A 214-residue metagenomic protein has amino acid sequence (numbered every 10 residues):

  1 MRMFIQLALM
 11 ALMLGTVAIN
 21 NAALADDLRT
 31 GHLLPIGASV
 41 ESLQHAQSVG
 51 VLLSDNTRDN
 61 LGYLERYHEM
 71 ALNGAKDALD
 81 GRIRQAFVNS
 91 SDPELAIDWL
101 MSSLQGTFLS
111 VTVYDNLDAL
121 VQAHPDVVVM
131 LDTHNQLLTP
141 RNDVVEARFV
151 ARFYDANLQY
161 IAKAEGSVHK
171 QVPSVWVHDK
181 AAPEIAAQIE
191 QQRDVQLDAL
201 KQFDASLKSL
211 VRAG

Functional and structural regions predicted by a protein language model:
M1-L9: Bacterial N-terminal signal peptides that target proteins for export
L14-A22: C-terminal segment of classical bacterial N-terminal signal peptides
N21-I97, S209-G214: A structural "domain/chain start" motif
A23-L43, N157-G214: C-terminal/domain-edge helix-coil "capping" segments
D26-L34, N116-K163: Surface-exposed short loop/turn segments
V49-V51, V111, V129-L131, A151-F153 (+2 more regions): Hydrophobic beta-strand residues in large extracellular and virion-surface proteins
T57-R58, N135-T139, V168-P173: Solvent-exposed loop/turn segments at secondary-structure junctions within structured extracellular/periplasmic domains
Q85-H134: Short, solvent-exposed, polar/charged sequence segments at loop or secondary-structure edges
